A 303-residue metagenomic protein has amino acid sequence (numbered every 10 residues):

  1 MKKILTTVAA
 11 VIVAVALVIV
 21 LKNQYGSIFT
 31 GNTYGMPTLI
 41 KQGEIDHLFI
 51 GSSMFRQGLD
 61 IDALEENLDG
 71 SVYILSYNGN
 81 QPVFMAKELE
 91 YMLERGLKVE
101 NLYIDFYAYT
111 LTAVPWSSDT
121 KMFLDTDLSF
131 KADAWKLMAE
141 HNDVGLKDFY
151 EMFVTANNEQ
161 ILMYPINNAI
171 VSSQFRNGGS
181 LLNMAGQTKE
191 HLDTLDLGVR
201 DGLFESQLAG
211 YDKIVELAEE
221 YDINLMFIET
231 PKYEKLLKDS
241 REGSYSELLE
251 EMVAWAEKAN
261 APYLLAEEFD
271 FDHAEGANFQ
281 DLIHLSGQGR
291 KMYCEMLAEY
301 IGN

Functional and structural regions predicted by a protein language model:
L5-N23: Hydrophobic membrane-insertion alpha-helices, especially the h-region of bacterial N-terminal signal peptides
Y25-E44: Alpha-helical transmembrane signal-anchor/signal-peptide segments
L48-G51, L285: Short hydrophobic beta-strand that contains or immediately precedes a catalytic carboxylate
I50, M54-A139: Membrane-embedded segments
D119-N224: Secreted/periplasmic serine-hydrolase-like ester/acetyl group-modifying domain
V215-R241: Active-site segments of SGNH/GDSL-like serine hydrolases that catalyze O-acetyl group transfer/hydrolysis on lipids
K232-A266: Substrate-gating cap/lid alpha-helix
D281-N303: Histidine-centered active-site loop/cap adjacent to the catalytic His in serine esterases/O-acetyl transfer systems
